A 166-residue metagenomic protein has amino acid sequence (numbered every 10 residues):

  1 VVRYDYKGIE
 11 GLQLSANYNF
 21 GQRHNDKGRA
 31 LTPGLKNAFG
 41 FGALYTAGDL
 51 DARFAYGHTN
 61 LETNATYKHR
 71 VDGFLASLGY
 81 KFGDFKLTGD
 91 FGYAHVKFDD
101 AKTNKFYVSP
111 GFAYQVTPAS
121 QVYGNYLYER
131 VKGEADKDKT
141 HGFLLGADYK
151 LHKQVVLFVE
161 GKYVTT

Functional and structural regions predicted by a protein language model:
V1, L151-F158, T166: Outer-membrane beta-barrel biogenesis signature
V1-F39: Surface-exposed coil loops of outer-membrane beta-barrel proteins
E10-G11, A119, Q154: Short loop/turn motifs that connect adjacent beta-strands in outer-membrane beta-barrel proteins
P33-L144, Y149-K150, K162-Y163: Detector for outer-membrane/organellar transmembrane beta-barrel domains, recognizing the amphipathic beta-strand
